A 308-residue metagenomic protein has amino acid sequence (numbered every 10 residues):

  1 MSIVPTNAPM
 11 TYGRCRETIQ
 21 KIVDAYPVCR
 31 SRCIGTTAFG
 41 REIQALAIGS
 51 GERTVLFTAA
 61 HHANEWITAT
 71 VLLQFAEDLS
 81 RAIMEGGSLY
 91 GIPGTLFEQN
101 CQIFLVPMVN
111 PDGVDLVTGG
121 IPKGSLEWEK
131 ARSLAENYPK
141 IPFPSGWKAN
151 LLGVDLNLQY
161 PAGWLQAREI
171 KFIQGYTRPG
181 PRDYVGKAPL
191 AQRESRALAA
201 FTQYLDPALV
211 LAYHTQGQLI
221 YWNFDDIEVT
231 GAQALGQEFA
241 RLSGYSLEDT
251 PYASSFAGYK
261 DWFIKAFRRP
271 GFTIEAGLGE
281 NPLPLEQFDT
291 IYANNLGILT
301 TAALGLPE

Functional and structural regions predicted by a protein language model:
M1-E42: Short glycine- and acidic-rich boundary segments immediately preceding or forming the N-terminal edge of structured
M1-P5, F57, P181: Acidic/histidine-rich, surface-exposed loop or edge segments in extracytoplasmic proteins
G40-R41, Y90-I92, S254-D261: Alpha-helical scaffolding within the catalytic cores of extracellular/periplasmic polymer-degrading hydrolases
Q44-E52: Short beta-strand-to-loop junctions in surface cap/lid or active-site-entrance loops
E52, I67, Q74-A76, S80-Y221 (+2 more regions): Active-site/substrate-binding loop(s) of hydrolase catalytic cores
T54-L56, F272: Conserved beta-strand elements of the Class I
H62: Conserved phosphate/anionic-ligand binding catalytic regions in large, soluble enzymes, centered on
G163-E308: Metallocarboxypeptidase
